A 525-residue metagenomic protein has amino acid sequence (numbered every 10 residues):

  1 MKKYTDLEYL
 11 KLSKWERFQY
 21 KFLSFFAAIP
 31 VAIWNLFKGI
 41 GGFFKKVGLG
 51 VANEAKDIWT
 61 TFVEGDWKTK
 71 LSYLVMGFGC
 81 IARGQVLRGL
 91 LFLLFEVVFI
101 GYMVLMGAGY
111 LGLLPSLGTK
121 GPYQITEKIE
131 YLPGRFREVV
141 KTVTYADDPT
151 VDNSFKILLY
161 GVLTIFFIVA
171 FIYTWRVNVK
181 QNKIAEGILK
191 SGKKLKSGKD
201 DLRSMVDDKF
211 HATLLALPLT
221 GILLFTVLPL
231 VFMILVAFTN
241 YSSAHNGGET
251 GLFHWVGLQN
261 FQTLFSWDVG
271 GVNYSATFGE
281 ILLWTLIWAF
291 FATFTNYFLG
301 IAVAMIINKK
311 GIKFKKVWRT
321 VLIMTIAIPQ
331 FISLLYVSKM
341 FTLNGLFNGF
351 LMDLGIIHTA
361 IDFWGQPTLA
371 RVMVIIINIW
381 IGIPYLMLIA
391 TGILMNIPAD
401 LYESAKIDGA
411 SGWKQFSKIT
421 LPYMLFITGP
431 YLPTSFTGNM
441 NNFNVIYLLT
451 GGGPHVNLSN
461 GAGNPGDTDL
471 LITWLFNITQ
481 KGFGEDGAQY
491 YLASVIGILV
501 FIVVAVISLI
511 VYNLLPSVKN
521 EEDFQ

Functional and structural regions predicted by a protein language model:
K2-G42, K46-K56, L74-A82, V86-G89 (+4 more regions): N-terminal signal-anchor/first transmembrane alpha helix
K14, K21, F62, D66-T69 (+11 more regions): Hydrophobic, aromatic-rich alpha-helical transmembrane segments and their membrane-interface anchor motifs
W59-D152: Ordered, small/hydrophobic-rich secondary-structure cores
W59-T60, L202, N457-G461: A short, mixed-charge helix-start or loop-turn motif at secondary-structure junctions
F62, L111, V179-K183, G438: Generic hydrophobic, helix-prone segments enriched in Leu/Val/Ile
M106-L114, F210-Q525: A structural signal for multi-pass alpha-helical bundles of membrane permease subunits that mediate small-molecule
G121-I125, I129-F166, S266-L283, I361-P367 (+1 more regions): Membrane-interface segments at the starts/ends of alpha-helical transmembrane spans
